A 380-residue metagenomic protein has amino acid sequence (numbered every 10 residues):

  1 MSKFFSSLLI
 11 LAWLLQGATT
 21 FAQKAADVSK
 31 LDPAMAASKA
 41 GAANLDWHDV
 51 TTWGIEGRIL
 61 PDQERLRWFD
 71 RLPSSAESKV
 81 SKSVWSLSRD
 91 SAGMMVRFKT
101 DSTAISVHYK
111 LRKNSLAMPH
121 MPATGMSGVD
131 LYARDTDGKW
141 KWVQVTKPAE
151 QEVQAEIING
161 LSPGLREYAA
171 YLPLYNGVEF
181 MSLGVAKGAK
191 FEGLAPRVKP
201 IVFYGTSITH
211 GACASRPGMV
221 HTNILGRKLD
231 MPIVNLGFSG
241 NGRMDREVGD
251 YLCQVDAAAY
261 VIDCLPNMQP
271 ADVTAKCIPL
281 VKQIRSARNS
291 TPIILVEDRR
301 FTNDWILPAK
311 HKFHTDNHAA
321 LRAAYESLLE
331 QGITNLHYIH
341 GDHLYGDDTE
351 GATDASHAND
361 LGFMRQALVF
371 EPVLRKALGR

Functional and structural regions predicted by a protein language model:
S2-S7, L11-W13, A18-P200, R375-R380: N-terminal secretory targeting modules
A117-P122, G211-M219, K312-T315: Glycine- and acidic-residue-enriched helix-capping/strand-helix junction motifs
V198-T222: Catalytic nucleophile-elbow at a beta strand-turn-alpha helix junction centered on a G-D-S/GDSL motif, marking
Y204-T206, L236-S239, D263-N267, V296-R299 (+1 more regions): Active-site-proximal beta-strand/loop segments in catalytic clefts of secreted hydrolases
T222-N235, E326: Short helix-loop-beta junction
L225, G242-A287, D298-W305, E350: Oxyanion-hole/transition-state-stabilizing segment in secreted/luminal serine hydrolases and related acyltransferases
Q254, R299-R380: Catalytic His-Asp segment of secreted/periplasmic serine-dependent ester chemistry enzymes
